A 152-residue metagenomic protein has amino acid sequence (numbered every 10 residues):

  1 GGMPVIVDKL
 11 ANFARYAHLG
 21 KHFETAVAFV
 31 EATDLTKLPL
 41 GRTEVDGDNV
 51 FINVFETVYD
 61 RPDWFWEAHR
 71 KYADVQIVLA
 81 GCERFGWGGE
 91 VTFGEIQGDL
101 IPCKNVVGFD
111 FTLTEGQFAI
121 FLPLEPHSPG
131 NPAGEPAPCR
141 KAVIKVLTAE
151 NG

Functional and structural regions predicted by a protein language model:
G1-P4: Short, Lys/Arg-enriched N-terminal segments with co-localized hydrophobic residues within the first ~10-30 amino acids
Y16-G41, D46-I52: Intrinsically disordered, low-complexity, positively charged segments
P39-R61, W66-E67, K71-L79: A short glycine-rich, His/Asp/Glu-containing loop-to-beta-strand
F55-H69, I96-G108, E125-S128: Short acidic (Asp/Glu) patches
P62-H69, Q76, G86-G88, F111 (+1 more regions): Short histidine-centered beta-strand/loop micro-motifs that create catalytic or ligand/metal-coordination sites
R70-R84, G89-V91, I96-C103, K145-V146: Short, conserved beta-strand element in jelly-roll/cupin
V75, F118-I120, P136-G152: A short hydrophobic beta-strand segment most commonly corresponding to one strand of the jelly-roll/cupin
T112-N131: Conserved metal-binding segment of the jelly-roll/cupin
